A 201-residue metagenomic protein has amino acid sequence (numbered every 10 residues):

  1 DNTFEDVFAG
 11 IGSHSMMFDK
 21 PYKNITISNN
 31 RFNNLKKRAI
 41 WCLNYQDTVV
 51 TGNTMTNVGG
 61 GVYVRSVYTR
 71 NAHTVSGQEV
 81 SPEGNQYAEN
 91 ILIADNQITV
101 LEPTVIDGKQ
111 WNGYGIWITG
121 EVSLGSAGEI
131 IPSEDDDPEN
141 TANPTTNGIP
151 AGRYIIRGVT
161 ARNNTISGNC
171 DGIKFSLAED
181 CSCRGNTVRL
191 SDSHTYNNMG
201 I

Functional and structural regions predicted by a protein language model:
D1-A39, D47: Right-handed parallel beta-helix
N2, K20, N24-I25, L43 (+11 more regions): Solenoid scaffold repeats with emphasis on beta-solenoid/beta-helix
D6-H14, K36-N44, V58-S66, Q86 (+5 more regions): Short glycine/acidic-rich loop motifs that flank beta-strands on beta-rich extracellular proteins
F8, T48, R70-N71, L124-G125 (+1 more regions): Flexible loop/turn segments at secondary-structure boundaries
A9-G10, I25, D95, T99 (+2 more regions): Long, low-complexity, intrinsically disordered polar/charged segments
S15-D19, V67-Y87, P103-N112, G120-I155 (+1 more regions): Intrinsically disordered, low-complexity Ser/Thr- and acidic-rich flexible linkers and loops, especially at boundaries
N33-N34, R38-C42, G52, N57-S81 (+3 more regions): Short, charged, low-hydrophobicity "junction" segments
